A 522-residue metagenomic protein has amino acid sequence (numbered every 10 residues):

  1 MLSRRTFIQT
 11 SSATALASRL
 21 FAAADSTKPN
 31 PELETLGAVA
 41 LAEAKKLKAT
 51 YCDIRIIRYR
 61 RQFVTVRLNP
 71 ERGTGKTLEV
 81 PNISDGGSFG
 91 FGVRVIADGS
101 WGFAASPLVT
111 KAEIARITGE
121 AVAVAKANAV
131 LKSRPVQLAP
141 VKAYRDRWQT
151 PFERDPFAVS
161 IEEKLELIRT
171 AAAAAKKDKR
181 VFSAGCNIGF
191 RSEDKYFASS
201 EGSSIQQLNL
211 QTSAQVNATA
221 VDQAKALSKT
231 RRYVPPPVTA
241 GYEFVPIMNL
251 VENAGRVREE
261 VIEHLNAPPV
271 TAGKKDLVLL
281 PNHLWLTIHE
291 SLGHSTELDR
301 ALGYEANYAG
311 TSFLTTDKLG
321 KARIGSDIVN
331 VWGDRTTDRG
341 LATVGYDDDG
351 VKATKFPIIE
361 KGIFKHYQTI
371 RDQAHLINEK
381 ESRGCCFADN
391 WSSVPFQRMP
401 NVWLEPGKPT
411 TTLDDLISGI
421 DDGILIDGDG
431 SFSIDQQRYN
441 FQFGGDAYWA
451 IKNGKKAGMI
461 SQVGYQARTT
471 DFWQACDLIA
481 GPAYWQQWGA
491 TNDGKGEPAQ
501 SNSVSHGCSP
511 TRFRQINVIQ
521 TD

Functional and structural regions predicted by a protein language model:
L2-D522: N-terminal small-residue-enriched
